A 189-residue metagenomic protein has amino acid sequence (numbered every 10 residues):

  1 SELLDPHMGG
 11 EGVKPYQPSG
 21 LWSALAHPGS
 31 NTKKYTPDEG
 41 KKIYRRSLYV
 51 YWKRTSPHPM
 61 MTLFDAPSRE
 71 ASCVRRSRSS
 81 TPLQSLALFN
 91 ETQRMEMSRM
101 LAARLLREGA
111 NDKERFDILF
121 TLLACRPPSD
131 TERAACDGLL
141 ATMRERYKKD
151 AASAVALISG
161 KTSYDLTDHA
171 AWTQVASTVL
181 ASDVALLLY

Functional and structural regions predicted by a protein language model:
S1-E114, S159-Y189: An acidic, gly/pro-interrupted, aromatic-rich
L106-T173: C-terminal structured "cap/appendage" subdomains that terminate the fold
